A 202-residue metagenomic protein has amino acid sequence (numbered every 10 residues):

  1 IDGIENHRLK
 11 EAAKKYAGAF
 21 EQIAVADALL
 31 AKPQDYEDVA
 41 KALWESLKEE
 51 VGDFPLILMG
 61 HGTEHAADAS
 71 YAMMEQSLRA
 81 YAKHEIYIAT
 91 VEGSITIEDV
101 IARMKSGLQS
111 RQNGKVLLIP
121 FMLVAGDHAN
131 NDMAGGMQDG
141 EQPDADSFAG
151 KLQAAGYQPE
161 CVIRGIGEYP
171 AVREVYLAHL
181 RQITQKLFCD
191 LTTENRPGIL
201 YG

Functional and structural regions predicted by a protein language model:
I1-G202: Extended amphipathic ligand-handling, pore-lining, and cofactor/metal-binding catalytic surfaces
